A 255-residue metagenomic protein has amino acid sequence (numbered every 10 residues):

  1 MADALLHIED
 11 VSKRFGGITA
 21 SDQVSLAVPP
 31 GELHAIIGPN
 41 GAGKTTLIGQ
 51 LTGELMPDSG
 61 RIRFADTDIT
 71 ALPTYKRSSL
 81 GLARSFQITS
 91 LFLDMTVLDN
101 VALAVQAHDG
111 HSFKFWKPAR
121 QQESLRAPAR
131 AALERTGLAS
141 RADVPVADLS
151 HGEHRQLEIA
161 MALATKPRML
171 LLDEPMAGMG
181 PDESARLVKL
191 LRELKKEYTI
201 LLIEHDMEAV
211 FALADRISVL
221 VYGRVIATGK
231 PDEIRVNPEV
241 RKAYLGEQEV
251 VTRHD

Functional and structural regions predicted by a protein language model:
A2-D255: Glycine-rich phosphate-binding loops of nucleotide-dependent enzymes
